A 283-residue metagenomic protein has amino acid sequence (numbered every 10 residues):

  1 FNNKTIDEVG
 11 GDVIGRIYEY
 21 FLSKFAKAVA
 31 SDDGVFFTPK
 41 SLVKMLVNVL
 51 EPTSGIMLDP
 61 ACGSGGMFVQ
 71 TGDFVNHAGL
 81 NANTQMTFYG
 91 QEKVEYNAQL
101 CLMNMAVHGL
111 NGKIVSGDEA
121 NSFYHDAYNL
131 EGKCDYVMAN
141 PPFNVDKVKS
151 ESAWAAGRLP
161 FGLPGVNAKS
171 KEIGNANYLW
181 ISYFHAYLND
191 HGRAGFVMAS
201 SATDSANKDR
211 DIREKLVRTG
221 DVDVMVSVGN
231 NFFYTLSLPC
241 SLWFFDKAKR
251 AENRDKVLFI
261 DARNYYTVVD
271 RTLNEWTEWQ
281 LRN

Functional and structural regions predicted by a protein language model:
F1-T53, K113-Y128, S227-N231, N253-D261 (+1 more regions): Non-catalytic, mostly N-terminal accessory regions of nucleic-acid modification and defense proteins
I14, Y18, H77, Y187-N189: Short, flexible segments with low predicted structural confidence
A28, N83-T84, G165-N167: A short, mixed-charge helix-start or loop-turn motif at secondary-structure junctions
D32-A139, N144-A155, M198-S201, S205-V222 (+1 more regions): Conserved S-adenosyl-L-methionine
N129-N283: A conserved structural/catalytic subdomain of Rossmann-like adenosyl-cofactor enzymes
